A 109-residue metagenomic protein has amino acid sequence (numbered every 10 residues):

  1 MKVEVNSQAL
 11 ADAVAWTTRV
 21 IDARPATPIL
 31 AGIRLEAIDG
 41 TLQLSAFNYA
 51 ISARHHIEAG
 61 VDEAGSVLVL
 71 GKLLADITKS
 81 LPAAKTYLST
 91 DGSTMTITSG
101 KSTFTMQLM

Functional and structural regions predicted by a protein language model:
M1-M109: Structural preference for solvent-exposed beta-strand-turn elements and adjacent flexible terminal/loop segments within
